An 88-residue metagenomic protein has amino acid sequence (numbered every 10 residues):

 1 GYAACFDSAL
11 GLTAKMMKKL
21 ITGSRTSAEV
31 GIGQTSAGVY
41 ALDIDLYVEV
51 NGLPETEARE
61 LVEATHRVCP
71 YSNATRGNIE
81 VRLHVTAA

Functional and structural regions predicted by a protein language model:
A3-A88: Extended beta-strand/beta-hairpin segments
